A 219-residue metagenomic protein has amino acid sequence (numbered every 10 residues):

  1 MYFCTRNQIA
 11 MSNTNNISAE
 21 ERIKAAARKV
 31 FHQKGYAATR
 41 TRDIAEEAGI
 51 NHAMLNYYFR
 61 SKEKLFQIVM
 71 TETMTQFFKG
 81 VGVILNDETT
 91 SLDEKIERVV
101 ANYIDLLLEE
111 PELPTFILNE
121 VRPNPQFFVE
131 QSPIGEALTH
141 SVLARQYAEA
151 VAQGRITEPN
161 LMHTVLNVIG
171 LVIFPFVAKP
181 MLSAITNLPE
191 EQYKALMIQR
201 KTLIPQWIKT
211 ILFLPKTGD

Functional and structural regions predicted by a protein language model:
M1-A10, N102-D105, E109, A137 (+3 more regions): C-terminal peripheral helix-coil segments that are non-catalytic and often amphipathic
M11, R22, V30-K64, I68: Helix-turn-helix
I17-A25, A37-A38, Y58-G82, N86 (+1 more regions): An amphipathic alpha-helix adjacent to DNA-recognition modules
A26-V30, L171: Short amphipathic alpha-helical elements of helix-turn-helix/winged-helix folds
K62, V69, T73, F77 (+5 more regions): Hydrophobic/aromatic residues within well-ordered alpha-helical segments
Q67, T71, T75, D105 (+4 more regions): Generic alpha-helical structural context detector
V83-T115, Q153, L161-V168, F213-D219: Hydrophobic alpha-helical connector segments
L108-V129, K179-N187: Amphipathic alpha-helical segments used for helix-helix packing
